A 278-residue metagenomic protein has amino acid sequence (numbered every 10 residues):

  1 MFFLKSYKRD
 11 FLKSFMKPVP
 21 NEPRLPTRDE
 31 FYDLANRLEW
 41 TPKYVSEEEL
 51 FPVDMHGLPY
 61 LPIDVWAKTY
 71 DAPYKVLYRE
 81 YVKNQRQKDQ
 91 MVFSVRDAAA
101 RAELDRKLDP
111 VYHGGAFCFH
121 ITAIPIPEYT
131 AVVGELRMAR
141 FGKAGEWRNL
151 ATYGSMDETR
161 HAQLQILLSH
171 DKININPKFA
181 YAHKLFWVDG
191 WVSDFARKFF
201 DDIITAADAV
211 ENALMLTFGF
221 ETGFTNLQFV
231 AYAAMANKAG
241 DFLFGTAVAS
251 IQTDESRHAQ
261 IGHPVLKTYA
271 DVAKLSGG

Functional and structural regions predicted by a protein language model:
M1-T130, G142, I175-F179, L185-F186 (+3 more regions): Terminal targeting/low-complexity segments that flank the catalytic cores of oxidoreductases
L50-P62, A131-L150, L227-F244: Helix-loop segments that flank and shape redox-cofactor active sites
T69-V76, F117-H120, A144-R160, D241-S256: Alpha-helical scaffold segments that form or flank carboxylate-/histidine-based iron centers
V111-Y112, F119-Q163: A structural/positional concept
I121, R160, D171-T253: Active-site-proximal alpha-helical scaffolds that flank and shape metal-associated catalytic sites
S250, P264-G278: C-terminal, helix-dominated tail/subdomain
